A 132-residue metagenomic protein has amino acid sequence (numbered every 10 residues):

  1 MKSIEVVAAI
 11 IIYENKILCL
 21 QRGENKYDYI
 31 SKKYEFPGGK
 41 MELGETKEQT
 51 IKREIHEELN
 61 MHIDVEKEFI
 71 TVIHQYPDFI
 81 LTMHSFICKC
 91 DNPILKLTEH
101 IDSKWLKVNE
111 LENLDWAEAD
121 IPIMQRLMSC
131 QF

Functional and structural regions predicted by a protein language model:
M1-L18, K40: Conserved N-terminal beta-strand and adjoining loop/helix that marks the start of the Nudix/MutT-like hydrolase domain
I11-I12, C19, C88-C90, W105: Conserved hydrophobic "DFG−1" position in protein kinase catalytic cores
K16-E57: Conserved Nudix-box catalytic region and its N-terminal flanking loop in Nudix hydrolases and closely related
E58-V65: Short secondary-structure junctions
H62, V72-I94, K104: Active-site-adjacent beta-strand/loop module that shapes the phosphate/pyrophosphate-binding cleft
K67-T71: Conserved S-adenosyl-L-methionine
I87, K96-L127: NUDIX/MutT-family hydrolases
M128-F132: Generic C-terminal helix-cap and adjacent flexible tail
